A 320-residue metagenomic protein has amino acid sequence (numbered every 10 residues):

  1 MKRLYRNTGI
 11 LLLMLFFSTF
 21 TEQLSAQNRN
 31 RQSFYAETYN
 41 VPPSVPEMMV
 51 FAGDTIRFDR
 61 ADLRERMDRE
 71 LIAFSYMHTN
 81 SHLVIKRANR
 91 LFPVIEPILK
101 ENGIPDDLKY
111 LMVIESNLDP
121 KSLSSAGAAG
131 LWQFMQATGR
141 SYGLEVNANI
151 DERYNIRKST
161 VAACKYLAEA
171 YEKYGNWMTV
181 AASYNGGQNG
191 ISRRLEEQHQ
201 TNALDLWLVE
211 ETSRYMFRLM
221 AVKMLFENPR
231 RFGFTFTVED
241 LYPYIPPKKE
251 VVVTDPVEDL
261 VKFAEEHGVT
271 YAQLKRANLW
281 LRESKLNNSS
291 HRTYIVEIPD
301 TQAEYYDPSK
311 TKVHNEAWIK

Functional and structural regions predicted by a protein language model:
R3-I10, S18-G103: An acidic, Gly/Ser/Thr/Pro-rich helix-cap/linker signature
F74-I85, I95-E101, D119-A128, E145-R157 (+4 more regions): Second-shell loop/turn segments in exported
I104-K121, V180-N185, L274-A277: Short, functionally critical alpha-helical segments immediately adjacent to catalytic or ligand/cofactor-binding
A126-N147, T160-A162, L167, I191-R194: Substrate-binding/active-site groove segments that recognize and process beta-1,4-linked N-acetyl-hexosamine
L167-R194: Catalytic and binding regions of secreted/periplasmic enzymes and modules that target cell-wall glycans
E210-G233: Catalytic cores of secreted or luminal carbohydrate-active enzymes
V238-G268, R292, I319-K320: Primarily a LysM-type cell-wall glycan-binding module
Q273, A277-A317: Extracellular LysM carbohydrate-binding repeats and other cell-envelope/extracellular binding modules
